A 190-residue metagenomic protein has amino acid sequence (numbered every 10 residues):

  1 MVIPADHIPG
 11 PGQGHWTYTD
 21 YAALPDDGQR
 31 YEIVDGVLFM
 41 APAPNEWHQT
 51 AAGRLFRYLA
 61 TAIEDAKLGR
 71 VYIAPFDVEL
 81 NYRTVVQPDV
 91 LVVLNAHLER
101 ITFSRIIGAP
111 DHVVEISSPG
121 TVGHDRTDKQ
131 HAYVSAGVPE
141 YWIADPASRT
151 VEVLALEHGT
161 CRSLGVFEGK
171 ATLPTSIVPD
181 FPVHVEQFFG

Functional and structural regions predicted by a protein language model:
M1-G190: Gly/Pro/Ser/Thr-rich low-complexity, intrinsically disordered segments predominantly at protein N-termini
